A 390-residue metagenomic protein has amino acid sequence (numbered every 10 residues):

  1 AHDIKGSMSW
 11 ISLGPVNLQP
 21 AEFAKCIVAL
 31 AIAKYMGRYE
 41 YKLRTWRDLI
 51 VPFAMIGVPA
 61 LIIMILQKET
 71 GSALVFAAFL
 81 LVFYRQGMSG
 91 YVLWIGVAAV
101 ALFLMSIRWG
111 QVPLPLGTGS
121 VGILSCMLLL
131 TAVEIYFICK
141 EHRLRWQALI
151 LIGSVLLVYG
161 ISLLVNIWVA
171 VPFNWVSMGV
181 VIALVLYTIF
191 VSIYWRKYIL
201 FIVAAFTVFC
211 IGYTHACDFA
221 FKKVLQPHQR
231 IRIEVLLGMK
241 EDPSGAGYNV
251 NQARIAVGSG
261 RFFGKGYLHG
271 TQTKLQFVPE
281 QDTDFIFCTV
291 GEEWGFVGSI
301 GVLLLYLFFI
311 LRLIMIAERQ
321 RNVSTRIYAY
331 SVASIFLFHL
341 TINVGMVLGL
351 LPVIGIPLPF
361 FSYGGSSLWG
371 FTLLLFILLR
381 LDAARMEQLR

Functional and structural regions predicted by a protein language model:
A1-S244, C288-M346, L373, I377: Hydrophobic alpha-helical transmembrane segments of multi-pass inner membrane proteins, especially in bacterial systems
M8, A73, G260-F262, G266-Q272 (+5 more regions): Gly/Ser/Thr-rich beta-alpha loop segments that engage phosphate groups in nucleotides
G14-A24, Q67-K68, R261, K265 (+1 more regions): Glycine/serine-rich anion-binding loops at beta->alpha junctions that coordinate negatively charged ligand groups
L66, I255, S259-R261, E293 (+4 more regions): Short, flexible coil/turn micro-motifs enriched in small/turn-prone residues
R108, S259-G260, P279-T283, L313-A317 (+3 more regions): Alpha-helix boundary/capping detector
T131-I135, G349-M386, R390: Transmembrane alpha-helices of multi-pass inner-membrane enzymes
R232-I286, W294-G298: TM-adjacent membrane-interface loops and short helices in multi-pass inner/ER membrane proteins
S259, V323-Y330, A383-E387: Membrane-interacting alpha-helical segments
